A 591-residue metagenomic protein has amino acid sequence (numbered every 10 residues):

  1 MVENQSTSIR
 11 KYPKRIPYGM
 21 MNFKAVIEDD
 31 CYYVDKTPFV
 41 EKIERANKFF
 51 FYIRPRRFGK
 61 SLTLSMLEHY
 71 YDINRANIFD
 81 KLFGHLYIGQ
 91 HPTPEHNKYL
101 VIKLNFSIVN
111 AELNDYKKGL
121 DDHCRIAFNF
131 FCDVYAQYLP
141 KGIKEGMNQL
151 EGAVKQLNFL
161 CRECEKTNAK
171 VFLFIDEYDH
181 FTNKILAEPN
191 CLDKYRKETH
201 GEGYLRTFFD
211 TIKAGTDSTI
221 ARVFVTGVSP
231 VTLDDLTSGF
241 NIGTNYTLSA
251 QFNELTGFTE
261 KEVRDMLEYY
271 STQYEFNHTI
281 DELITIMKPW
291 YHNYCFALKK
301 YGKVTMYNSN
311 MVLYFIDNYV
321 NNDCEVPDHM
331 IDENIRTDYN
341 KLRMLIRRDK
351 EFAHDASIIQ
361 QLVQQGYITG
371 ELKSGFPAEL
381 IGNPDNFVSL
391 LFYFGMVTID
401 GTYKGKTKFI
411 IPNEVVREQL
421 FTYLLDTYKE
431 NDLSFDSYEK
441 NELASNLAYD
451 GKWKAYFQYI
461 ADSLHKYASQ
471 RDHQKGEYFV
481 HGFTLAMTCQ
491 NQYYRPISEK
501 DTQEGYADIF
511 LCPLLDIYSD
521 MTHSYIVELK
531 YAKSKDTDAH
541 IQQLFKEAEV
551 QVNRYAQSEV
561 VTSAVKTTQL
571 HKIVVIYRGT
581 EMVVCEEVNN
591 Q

Functional and structural regions predicted by a protein language model:
K11-E41: N-terminal pre-Walker A segment at the start of P-loop NTPase domains
G19, D35, H69-D133: P-loop NTPase motor core
K60: Conserved lysine of the Walker
F159-K166, K194-A221: Substrate-engagement module of ASCE P-loop NTPases
F174-D176, R206-T207, A221-V228: Structural recognition of the conserved hydrophobic beta-strand(s) that form the central parallel beta-sheet of P-loop
T232-G239, Y246-D317, L362: Amphipathic alpha-helical segments of the small helical/lid subdomains adjacent to P-loop NTPase cores
G243-T244, G302-A548, R554-A556, C585-Q591: Extended alpha-helical interface modules used as scaffolds for assembling large macromolecular complexes
V560-Q591: Domain-level recognition of nuclease-like catalytic cores that cleave nucleotide substrates
